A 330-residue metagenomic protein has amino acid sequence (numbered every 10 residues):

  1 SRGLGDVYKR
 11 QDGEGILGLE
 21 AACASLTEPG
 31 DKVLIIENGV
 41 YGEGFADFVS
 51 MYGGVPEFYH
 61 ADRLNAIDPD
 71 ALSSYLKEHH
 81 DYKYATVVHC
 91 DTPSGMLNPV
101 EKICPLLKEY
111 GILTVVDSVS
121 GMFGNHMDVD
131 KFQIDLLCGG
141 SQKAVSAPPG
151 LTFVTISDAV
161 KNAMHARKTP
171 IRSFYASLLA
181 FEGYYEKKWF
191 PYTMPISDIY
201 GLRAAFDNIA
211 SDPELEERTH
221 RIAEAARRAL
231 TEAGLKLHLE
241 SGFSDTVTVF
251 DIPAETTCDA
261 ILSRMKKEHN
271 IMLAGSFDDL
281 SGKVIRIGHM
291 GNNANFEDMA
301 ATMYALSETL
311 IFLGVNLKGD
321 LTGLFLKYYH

Functional and structural regions predicted by a protein language model:
G3-Y8: Short, small-residue-biased leader/transition segments that mark boundaries at the very start of proteins
T27-E43: Conserved PLP-anchoring active-site segment centered on the Schiff-base-forming lysine
I67-V119, F123, L136, A144: Active-site phosphate-binding strand-loop segment of PLP-dependent enzymes
D130-Q142: Conserved active-site segment immediately N-terminal to the catalytic lysine that forms the internal aldimine
Q142-R228: Active-site C-terminal subdomain of aminotransferase-like
K236-E268: Conserved PLP-binding catalytic core of the aspartate aminotransferase-like
K283-H330: PLP-dependent enzyme catalytic core of the Aspartate aminotransferase-like
